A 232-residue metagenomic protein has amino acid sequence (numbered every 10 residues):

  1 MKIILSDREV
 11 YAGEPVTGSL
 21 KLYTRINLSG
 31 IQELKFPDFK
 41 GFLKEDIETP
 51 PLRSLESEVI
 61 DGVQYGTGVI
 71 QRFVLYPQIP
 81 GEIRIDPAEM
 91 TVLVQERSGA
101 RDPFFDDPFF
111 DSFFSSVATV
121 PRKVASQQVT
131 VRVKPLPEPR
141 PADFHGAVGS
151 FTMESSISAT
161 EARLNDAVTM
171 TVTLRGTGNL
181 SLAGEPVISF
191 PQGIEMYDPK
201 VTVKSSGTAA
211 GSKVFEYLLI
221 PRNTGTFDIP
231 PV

Functional and structural regions predicted by a protein language model:
M1-V232: Surface-exposed interaction/ligand-binding surfaces
